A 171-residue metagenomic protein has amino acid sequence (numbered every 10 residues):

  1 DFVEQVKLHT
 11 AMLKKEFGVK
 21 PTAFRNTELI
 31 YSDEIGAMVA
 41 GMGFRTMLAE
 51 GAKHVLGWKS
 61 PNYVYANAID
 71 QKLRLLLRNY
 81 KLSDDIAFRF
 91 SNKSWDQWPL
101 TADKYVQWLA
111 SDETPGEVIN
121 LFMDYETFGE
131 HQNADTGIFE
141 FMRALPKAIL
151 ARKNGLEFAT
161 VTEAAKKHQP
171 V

Functional and structural regions predicted by a protein language model:
F2-E28, Q107-F122: CE4/NodB-like, metal-dependent polysaccharide N-deacetylase domain that modifies extracellular/periplasmic N-acetylated
V3-K7, V19, A40-L77: Acidic, His- and aromatic-enriched active-site or binding-groove loops in soluble protein domains that engage sugars
Q5, T27-D33, G57, T101 (+1 more regions): Short, glycine/acidic-rich beta->alpha junctions
K14-K20, M42-M47, T114, A148-L156: Secondary-structure transition/capping motifs at alpha-helix termini and the adjoining loop/turn into the next element
R25-Y31, A52, T162-A165: Short, solvent-exposed turn/loop segments enriched in Gly/Ser/Thr/Pro and often Arg
T27, E50-A52, N79, D124: Conserved residues at the C-terminal ends of beta-strands
S32-A40: Distinct, well-ordered alpha-helical segments
N62-L73, L77-Y80, D85, N92-W95 (+2 more regions): Active-site and substrate-binding clefts of carbohydrate-active enzymes
